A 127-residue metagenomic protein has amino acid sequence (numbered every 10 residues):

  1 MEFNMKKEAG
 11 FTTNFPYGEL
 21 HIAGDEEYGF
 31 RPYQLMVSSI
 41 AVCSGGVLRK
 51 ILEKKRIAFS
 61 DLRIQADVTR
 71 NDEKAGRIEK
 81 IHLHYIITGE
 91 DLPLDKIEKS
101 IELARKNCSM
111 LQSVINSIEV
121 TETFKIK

Functional and structural regions predicted by a protein language model:
M1-S38, G46-K127: Extended beta-strand/beta-hairpin segments
C43: Alpha-helical metal-binding/catalytic segments enriched in His/Glu/Asp
